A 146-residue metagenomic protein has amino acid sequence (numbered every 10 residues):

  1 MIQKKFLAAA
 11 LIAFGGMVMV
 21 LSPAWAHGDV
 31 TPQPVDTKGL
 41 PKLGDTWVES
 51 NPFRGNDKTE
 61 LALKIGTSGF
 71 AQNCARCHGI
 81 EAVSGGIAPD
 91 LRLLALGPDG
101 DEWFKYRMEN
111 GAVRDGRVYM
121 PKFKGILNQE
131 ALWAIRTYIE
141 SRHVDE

Functional and structural regions predicted by a protein language model:
I2-L11: Bacterial N-terminal signal peptides that target proteins for export
G15-A24: C-terminal segment of classical bacterial N-terminal signal peptides
H27-D29: Boundary of Sec targeting at the N-terminus
P32-G69: Electrostatic cytochrome c docking/interface patches
T59-E81, E102-N110: Sequence/structural segment immediately N-terminal to covalent heme-attachment motifs in c-type and related
A82-S84, R114-D115: Alpha/beta-hydrolase active-site loop signature
G86-L91: Short cysteine/histidine-rich zinc-coordinating motifs and their immediately flanking basic loops
R92-V144: Extracytoplasmic electron-transfer domains, predominantly the class I c-type cytochrome c fold
